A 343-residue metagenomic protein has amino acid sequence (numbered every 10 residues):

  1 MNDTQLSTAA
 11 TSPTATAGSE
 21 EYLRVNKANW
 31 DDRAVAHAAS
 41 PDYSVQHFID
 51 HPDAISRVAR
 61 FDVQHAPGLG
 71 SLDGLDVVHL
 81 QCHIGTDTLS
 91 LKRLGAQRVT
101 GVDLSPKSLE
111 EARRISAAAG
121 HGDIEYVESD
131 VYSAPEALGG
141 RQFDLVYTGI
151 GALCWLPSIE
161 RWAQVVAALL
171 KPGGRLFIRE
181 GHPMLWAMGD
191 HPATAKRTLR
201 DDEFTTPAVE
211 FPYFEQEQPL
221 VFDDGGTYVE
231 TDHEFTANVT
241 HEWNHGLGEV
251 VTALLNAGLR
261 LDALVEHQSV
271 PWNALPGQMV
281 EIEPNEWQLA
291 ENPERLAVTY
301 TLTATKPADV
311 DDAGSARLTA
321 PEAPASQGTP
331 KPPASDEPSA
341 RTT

Functional and structural regions predicted by a protein language model:
M1-I49: N-terminal, positively charged/glycine-rich alpha-helical extensions of SAM-dependent methyltransferases
D42-L75, S90: Conserved alpha-helix/loop element of class I SAM-dependent methyltransferases that forms part of the SAM/SAH-binding
L75-A134: Class I SAM-dependent methyltransferase SAM/SAH-binding core
E136-V146: A short acidic, Gly/Pro-enriched loop at the edge of an enzyme's catalytic core that lines a small-molecule cofactor
D144-E160: A short SAM/SAH-binding and catalytic strip from SAM-dependent methyltransferases
E160-R175: A short glycine-rich, Lys/Arg-flanked "PGG" loop and its adjoining helix->strand segment in the class I
R175-Y228: Conserved class I S-adenosyl-L-methionine
T240-L264: Short alpha-helix
